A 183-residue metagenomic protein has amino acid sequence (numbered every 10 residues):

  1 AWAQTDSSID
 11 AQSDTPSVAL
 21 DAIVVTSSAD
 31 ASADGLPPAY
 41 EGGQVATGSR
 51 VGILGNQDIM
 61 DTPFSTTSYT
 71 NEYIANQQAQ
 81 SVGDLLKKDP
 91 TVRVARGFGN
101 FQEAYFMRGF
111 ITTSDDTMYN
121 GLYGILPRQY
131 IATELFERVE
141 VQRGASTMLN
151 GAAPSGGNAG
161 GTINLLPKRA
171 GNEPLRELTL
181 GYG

Functional and structural regions predicted by a protein language model:
W2-T26: Periplasm-facing N-terminal accessory domains of Gram-negative outer-membrane beta-barrel systems
D21-E173: Acidic, small-polar-rich N-terminal luminal/periplasmic segments of exported/outer-membrane proteins
S146, Y182-G183: Acidic, glycine-rich active-site loops and adjacent beta-strand->loop/helix elements that engage anionic groups
P174-Y182: Transmembrane beta-strand segments that form the barrel wall of outer-membrane beta-barrel proteins
